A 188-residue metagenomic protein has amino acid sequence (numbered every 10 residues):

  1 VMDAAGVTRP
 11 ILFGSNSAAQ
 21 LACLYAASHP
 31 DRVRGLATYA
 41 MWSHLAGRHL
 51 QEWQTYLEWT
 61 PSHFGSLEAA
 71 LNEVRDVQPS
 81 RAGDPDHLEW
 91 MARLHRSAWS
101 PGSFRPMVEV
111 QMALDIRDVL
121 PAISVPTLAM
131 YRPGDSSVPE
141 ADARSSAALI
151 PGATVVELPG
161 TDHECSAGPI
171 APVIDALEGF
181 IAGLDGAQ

Functional and structural regions predicted by a protein language model:
V1-G186: Ligand-binding pocket scaffold of soluble enzyme catalytic domains
